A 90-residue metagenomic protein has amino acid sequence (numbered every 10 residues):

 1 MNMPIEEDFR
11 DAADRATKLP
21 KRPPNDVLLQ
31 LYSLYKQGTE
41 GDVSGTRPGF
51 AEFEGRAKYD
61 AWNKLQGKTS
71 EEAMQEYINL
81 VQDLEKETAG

Functional and structural regions predicted by a protein language model:
N2-G90: A charge-rich, low-complexity, intrinsically flexible signal that marks solvent-exposed coils, linkers, repeats
